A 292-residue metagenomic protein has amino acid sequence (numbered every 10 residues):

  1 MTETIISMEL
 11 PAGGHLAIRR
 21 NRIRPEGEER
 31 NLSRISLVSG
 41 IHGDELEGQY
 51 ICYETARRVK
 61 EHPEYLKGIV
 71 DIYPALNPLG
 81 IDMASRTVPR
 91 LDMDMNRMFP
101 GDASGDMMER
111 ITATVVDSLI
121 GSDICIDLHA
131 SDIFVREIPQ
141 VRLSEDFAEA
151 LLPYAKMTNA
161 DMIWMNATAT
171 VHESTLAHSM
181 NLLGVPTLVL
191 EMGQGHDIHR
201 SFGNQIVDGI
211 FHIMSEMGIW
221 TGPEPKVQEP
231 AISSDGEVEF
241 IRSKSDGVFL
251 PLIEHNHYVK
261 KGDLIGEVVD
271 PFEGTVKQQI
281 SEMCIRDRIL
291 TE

Functional and structural regions predicted by a protein language model:
M1-E292: Structured catalytic-domain cores with a bias toward divalent-metal coordination
